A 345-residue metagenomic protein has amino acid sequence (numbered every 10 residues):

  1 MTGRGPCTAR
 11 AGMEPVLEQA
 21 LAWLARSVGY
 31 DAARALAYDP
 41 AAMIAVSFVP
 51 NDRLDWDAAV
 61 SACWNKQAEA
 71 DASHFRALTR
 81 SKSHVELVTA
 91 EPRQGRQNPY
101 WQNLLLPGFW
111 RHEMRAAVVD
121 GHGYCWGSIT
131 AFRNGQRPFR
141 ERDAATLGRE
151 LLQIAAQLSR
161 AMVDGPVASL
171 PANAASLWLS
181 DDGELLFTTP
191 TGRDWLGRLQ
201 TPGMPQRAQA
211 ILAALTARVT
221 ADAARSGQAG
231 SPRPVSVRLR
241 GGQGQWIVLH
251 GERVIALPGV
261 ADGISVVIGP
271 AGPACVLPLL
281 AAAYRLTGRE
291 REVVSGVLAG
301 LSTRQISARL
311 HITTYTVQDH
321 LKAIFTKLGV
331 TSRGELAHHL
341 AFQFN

Functional and structural regions predicted by a protein language model:
M1-R142, T146-G148, L152-A156: Regulatory input/activation interfaces that engage signals or partners
A20, A37, V167, W178-L179: Core hydrophobic beta-sheet residues of small sensory/regulatory alpha/beta domains, primarily PAS-family
R34, A174-L177, R304: Sensory-domain cores of signal-transduction modules, predominantly PAS/LOV
V167, A172, P270-G288: Regulatory hinge/linker segments at domain boundaries that couple sensory/effector modules to output domains
A172-L239: PAS-family sensory domains
A217-G272: PAS-family sensory/regulatory modules and their coupling/dimerization elements
T287, G300-E335: Recognition helix of helix-turn-helix DNA-binding domains
R289-V293: The N-cap/first-turn positions of alpha helices within or immediately adjacent to helix-turn-helix DNA-binding domains
